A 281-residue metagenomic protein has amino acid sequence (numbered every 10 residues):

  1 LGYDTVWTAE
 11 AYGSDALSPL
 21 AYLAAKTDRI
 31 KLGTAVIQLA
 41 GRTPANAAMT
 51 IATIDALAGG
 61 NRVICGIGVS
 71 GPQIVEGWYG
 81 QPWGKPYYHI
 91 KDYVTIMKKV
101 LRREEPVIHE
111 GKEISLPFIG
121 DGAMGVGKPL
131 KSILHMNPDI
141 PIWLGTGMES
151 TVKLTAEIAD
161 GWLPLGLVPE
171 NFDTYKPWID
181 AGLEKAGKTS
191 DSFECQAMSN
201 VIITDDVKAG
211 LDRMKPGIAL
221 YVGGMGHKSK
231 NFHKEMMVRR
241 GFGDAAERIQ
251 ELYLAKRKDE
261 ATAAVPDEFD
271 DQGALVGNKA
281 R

Functional and structural regions predicted by a protein language model:
L1-T34, I140: N-terminal beta1-alpha1-beta2 module of alpha/beta enzyme domains
G2, L23, I54, M97 (+3 more regions): Conserved, mostly hydrophobic/aromatic
V6-T8, L32-A35, V63-I67, I142-G145 (+3 more regions): Hydrophobic faces of well-ordered beta-strands that scaffold small-molecule active sites in alpha/beta enzyme cores
T8-L17, A40-A45, P169-D173, I202-I203: Acidic-and-aromatic substrate-binding clefts and catalytic sites of carbohydrate-active enzymes
A21-K31, I51-V63, A156, G187-S190: Acidic (Asp/Glu)-rich catalytic clusters
I37-P44, M136-G147, V201-I202, E268-K279: Active-site mouth loops of central-metabolism enzymes
A40-T53, G84: Glycine-rich anion/phosphate-binding loops
G84-I133, F172-A280: An alpha-helical appendage that flanks or caps ligand/catalytic pockets
